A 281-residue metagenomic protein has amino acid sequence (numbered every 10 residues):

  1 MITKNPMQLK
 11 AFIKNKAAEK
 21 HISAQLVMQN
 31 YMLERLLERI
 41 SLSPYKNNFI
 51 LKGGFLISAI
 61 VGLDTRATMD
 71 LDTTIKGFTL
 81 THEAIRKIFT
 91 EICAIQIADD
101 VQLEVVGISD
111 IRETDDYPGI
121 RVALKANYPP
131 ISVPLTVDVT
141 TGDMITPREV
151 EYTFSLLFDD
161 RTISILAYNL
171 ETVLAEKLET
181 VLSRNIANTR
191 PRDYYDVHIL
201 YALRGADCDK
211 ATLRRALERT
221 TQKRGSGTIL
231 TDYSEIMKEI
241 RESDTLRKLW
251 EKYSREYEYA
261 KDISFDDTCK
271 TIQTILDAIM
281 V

Functional and structural regions predicted by a protein language model:
M1-F49, A59-A67, L71-V281: Structured mid-to-C-terminal alpha-helical surface segments
L56: Catalytic metal-binding/acid-base residues of hydrolase active sites
